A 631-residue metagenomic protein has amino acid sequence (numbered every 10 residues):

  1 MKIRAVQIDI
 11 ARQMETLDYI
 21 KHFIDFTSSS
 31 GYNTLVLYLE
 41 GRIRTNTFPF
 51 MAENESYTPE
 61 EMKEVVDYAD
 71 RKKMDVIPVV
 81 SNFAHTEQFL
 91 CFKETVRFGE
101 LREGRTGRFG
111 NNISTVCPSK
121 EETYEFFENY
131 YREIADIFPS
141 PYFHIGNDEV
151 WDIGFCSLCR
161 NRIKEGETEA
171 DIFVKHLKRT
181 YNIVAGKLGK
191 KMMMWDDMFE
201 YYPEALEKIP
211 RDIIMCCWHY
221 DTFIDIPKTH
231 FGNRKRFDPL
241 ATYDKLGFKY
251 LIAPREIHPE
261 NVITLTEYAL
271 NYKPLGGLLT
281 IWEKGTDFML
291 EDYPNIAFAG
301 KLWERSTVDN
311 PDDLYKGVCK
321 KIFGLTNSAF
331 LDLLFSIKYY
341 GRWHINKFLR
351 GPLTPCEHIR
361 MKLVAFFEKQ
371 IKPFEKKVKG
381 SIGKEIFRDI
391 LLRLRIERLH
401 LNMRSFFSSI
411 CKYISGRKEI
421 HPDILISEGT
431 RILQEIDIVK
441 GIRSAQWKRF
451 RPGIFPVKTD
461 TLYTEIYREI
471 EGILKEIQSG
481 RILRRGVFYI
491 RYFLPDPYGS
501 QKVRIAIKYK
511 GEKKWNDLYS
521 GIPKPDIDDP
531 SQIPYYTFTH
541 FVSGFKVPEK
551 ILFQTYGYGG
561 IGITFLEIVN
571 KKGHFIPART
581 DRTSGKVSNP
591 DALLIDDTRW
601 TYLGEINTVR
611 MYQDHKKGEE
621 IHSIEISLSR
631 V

Functional and structural regions predicted by a protein language model:
M1-K175, R179-G189, M193, I252: Feature activates predominantly on carbohydrate-active enzymes
K21, D25, E64-D67, K73 (+4 more regions): Substrate-binding groove of N-acetylhexosamine-processing glycoside hydrolases
L483-F488, P497-R504, Y519-G521, G573-R630: Activation corresponds to long, low-complexity, non-globular regions
P497-S500, K510-F545, G585-L593: Extracellular carbohydrate recognition and processing domains and analogous Trp-centered ligand-binding platforms
K508-K514, N570-G573: Change "in extracellular beta-sheet-rich domains … of secreted and cell-surface proteins" to "in beta-sheet-rich domains
V547-I551: Exposed beta-strand face motif in extracellular beta-rich ectodomains
F553-G559: Short beta-strand-plus-loop segments that form exposed binding edges in beta-rich domains
L566-I568: Extracellular beta-strand elements of beta-rich domains used for carbohydrate recognition/degradation or cell-matrix
